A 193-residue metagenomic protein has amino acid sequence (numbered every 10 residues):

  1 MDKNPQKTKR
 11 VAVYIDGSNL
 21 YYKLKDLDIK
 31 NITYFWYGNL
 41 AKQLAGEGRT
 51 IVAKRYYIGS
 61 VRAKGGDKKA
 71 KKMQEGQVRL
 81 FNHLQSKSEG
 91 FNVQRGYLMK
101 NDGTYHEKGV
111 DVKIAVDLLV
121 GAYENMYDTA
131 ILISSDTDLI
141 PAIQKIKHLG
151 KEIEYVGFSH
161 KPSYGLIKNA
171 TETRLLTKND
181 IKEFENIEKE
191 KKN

Functional and structural regions predicted by a protein language model:
M1-H106, E152: Domain-level signal for Mg2+-assisted phosphodiester chemistry and nucleotide/NA-binding surfaces in nucleic-acid
N82, S86-N193: Nuclease catalytic cores that cleave nucleic-acid phosphodiester bonds, predominantly acidic two-metal-ion
